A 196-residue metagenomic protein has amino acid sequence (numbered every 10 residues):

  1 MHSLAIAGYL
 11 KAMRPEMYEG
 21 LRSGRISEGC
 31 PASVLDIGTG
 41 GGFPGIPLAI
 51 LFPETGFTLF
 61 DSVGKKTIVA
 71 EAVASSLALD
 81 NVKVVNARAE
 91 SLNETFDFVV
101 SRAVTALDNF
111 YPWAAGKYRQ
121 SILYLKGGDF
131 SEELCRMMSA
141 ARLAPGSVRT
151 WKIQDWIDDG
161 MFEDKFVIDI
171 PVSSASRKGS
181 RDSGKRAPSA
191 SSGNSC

Functional and structural regions predicted by a protein language model:
M1-C30: Conserved alpha-helix/loop element of class I SAM-dependent methyltransferases that forms part of the SAM/SAH-binding
H2, D36, D61: Acidic active-site catalytic centers that drive phospho-/nucleotidyl reactions and related ester hydrolyses
G29-G40: Conserved class I S-adenosyl-L-methionine
G41-E54: Conserved SAM-binding loop of SAM-dependent methyltransferases across substrates and taxa, primarily the Class I
E54-C196: S-adenosylmethionine
